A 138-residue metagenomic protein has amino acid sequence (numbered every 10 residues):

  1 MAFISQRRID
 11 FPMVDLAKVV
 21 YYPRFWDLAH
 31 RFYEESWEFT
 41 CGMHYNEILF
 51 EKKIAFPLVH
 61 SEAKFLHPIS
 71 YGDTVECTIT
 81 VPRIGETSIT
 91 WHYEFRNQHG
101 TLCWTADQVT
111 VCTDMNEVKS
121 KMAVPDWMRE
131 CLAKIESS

Functional and structural regions predicted by a protein language model:
M1-V59, T113-S138: Hot-dog-fold acyl-thioester-processing enzymes
R7-I9, A63, I79, Y93 (+1 more regions): Preference for bulky hydrophobic residues occupying beta-strand positions in well-ordered beta-sheet regions
V14, Y22-P23, H30-E35, I69 (+3 more regions): Generic hydrophobic/packing signal
E38-E76, P82-R83, S88, C103-T105: Hydrophobic beta-strand-centered segment that forms part of the acyl-chain substrate-binding groove
I69-Y71, V81-S138: HotDog/MaoC-like acyl-thioester-processing domains
